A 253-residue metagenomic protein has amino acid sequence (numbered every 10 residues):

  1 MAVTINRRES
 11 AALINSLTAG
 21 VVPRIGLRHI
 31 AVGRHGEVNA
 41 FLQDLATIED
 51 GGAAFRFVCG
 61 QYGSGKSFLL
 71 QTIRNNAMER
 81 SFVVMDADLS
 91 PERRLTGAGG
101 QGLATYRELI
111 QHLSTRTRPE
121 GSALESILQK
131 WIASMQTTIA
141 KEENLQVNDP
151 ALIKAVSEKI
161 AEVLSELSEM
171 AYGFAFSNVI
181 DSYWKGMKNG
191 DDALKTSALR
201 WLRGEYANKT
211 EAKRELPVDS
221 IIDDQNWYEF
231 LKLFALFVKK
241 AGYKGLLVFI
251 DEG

Functional and structural regions predicted by a protein language model:
M1-A54, A140, N148-I153: A short, basic N-terminal segment
F41, A77, G253: Conserved RecA-like P-loop NTPase ATPase core
I48-G51, V238-G242: Conserved catalytic network of the ASCE P-loop NTPase/AAA+ motor domain
F57, S64, F68-A241: P-loop NTPase nucleotide-binding core
Q61-S64, D251-E252: Short, internal active-site loops enriched in acidic
G242-G253: Conserved P-loop NTPase "ATPase switch" module shared by AAA+ and STAND
